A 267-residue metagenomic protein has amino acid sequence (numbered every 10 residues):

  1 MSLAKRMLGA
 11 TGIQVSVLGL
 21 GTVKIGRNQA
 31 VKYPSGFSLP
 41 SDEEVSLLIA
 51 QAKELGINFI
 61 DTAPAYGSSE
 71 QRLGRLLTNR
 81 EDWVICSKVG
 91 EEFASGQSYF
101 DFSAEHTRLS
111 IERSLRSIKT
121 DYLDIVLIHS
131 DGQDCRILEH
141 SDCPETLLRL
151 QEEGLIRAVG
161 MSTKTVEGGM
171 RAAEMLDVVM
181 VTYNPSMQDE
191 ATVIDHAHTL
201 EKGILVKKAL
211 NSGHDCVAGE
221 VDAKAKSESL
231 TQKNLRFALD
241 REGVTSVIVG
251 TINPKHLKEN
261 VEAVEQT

Functional and structural regions predicted by a protein language model:
M1-W83: N-terminal binding-site loop/beta-alpha segment at the start of enzyme catalytic domains that lines or forms
K5, D131-T267: Beta/alpha (TIM)-barrel catalytic core signal, keyed to glycine-rich beta->alpha loops juxtaposed to Asp/Glu that bind
L8, L20, I60, L73 (+9 more regions): Conserved, mostly hydrophobic/aromatic
A10-G12, G74-V84, L115-K119, Q151 (+2 more regions): Acidic (Asp/Glu)-rich catalytic clusters
I25-E43, F93-R108, D134-R136, G219-E228: Active-site mouth loops of central-metabolism enzymes
S35-A52, F102-K119, T163-R171, S229-F237: Short, acidic/polar
E54-I57, T120-L123, I156, L176 (+1 more regions): A structural motif
H106-H129, R149-E153: CE4/NodB-like, metal-dependent polysaccharide N-deacetylase domain that modifies extracellular/periplasmic N-acetylated
